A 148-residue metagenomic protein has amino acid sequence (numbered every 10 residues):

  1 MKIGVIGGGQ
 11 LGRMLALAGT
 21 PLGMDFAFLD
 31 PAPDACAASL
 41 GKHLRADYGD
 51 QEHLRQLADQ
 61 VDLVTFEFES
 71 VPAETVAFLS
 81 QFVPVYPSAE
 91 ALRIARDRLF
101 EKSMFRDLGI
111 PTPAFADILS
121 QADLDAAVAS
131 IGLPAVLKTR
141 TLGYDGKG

Functional and structural regions predicted by a protein language model:
M1-F100, D107, A122: ATP-binding N-terminal substructure of ATP-dependent carboxylate-amine bond-forming enzymes
G4-G12, G132, G143-G148: Glycine-centered flexibility sites
C36-A37, V128-S130, T141-Y144: Solvent-exposed alpha-helices and their adjacent loops that cap or buttress functional pockets in soluble metabolic
F66, V85-P87, A114-D117, V136-L137: General beta-strand structural signal in soluble alpha/beta enzymes
R93-P134: Glycine-/Pro-rich loop/turn segments that contact NAD(P) or position catalytic residues in Rossmann-like domains
P113-F115, A135-G148: Glycine-rich phosphate-binding loop of ATP-grasp-fold ATP-dependent ligases
